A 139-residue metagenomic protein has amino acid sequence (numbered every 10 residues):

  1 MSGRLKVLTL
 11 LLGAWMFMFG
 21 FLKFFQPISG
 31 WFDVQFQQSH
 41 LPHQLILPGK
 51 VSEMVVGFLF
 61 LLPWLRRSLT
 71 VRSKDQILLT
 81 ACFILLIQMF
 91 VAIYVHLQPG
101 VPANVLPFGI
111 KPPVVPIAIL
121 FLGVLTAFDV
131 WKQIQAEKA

Functional and structural regions predicted by a protein language model:
M1-A139: Membrane-interface extramembranous regions
